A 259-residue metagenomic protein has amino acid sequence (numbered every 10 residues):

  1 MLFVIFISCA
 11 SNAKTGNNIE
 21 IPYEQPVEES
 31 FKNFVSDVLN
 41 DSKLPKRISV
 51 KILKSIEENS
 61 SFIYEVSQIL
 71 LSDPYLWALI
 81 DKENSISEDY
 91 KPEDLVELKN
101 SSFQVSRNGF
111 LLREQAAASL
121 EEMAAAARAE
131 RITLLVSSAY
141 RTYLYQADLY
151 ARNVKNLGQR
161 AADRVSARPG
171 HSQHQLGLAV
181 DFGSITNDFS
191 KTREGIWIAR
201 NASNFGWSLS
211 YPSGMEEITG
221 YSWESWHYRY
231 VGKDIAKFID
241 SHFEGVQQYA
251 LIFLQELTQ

Functional and structural regions predicted by a protein language model:
M1-S11: Sec-dependent N-terminal signal peptides of Gram-positive bacterial secreted proteins and lipoproteins
C9-A139, Y143-Q259: Extracytoplasmic cell-surface/polysaccharide-interacting catalytic and binding patches
